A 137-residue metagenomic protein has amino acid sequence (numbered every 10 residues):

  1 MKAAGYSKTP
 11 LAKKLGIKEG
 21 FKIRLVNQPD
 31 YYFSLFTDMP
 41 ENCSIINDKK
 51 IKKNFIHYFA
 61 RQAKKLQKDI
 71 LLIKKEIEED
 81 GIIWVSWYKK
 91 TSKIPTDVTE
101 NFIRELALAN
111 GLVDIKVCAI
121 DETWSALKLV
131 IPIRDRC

Functional and structural regions predicted by a protein language model:
M1-T37: N-terminal, charge-rich interaction modules
V26-F36, I51-L66: Acidic/glycine-enriched edge-of-secondary-structure segments
M39-C43, L72-K75, F102: Short, solvent-exposed amphipathic alpha-helical segments in soluble enzyme and RNA/protein-processing domains
N42-K53: Short acidic low-complexity segments
K65-V98: Mid-chain, well-packed structural core segment of small domains
D97-I115: Conserved Class I S-adenosyl-L-methionine
G111-C137: Class I S-adenosyl-L-methionine
